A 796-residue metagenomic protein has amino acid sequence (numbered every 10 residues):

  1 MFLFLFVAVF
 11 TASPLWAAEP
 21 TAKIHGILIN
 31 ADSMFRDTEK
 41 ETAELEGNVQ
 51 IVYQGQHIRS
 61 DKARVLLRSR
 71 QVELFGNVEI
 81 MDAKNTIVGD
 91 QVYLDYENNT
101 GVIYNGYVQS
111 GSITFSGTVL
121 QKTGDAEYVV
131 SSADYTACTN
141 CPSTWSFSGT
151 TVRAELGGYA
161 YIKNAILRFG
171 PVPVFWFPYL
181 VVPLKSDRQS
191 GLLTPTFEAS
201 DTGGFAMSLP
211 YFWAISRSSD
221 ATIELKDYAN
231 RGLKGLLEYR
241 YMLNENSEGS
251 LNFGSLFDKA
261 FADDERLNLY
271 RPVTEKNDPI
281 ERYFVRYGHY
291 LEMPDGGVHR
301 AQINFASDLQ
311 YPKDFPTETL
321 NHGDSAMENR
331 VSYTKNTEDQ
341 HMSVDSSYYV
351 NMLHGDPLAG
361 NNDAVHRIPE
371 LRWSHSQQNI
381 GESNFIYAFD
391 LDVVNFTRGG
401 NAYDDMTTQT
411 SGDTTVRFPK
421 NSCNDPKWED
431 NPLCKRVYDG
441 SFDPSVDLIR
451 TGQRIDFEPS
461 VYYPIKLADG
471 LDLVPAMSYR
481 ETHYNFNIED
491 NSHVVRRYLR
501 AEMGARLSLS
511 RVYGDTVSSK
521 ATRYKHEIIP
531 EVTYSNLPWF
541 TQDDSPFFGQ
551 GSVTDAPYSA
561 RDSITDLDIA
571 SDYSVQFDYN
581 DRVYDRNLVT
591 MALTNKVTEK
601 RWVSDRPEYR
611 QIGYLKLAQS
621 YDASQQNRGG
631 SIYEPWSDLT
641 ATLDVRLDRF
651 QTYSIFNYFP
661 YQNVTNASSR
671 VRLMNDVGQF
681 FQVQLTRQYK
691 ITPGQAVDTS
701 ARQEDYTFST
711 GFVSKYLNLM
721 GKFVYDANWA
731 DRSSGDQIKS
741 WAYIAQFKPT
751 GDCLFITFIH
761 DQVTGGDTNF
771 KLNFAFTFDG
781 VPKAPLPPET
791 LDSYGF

Functional and structural regions predicted by a protein language model:
M1-A12: Bacterial N-terminal signal peptides
F10-A12, W16, T151, N718: A generic structural signal for solvent-exposed, polar alpha-helical segments
A17-S132, S146-G149, R153-A154, Y159-N164 (+2 more regions): N-terminal amphipathic/hydrophobic interface segments
Q91-Y93, T100, V108-V129, A133-Y135 (+4 more regions): Outer-membrane beta-barrel proteins and related beta-barrel translocases across Gram-negative bacteria
